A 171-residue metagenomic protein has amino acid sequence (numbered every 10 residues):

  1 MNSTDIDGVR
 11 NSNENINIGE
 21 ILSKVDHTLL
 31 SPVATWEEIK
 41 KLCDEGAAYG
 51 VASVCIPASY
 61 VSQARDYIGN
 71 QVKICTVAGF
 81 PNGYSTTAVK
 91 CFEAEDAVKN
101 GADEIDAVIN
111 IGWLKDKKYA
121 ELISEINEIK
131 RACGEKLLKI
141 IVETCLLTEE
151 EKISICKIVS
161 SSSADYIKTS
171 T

Functional and structural regions predicted by a protein language model:
M1-G8, L30: Domain-level signal for soluble alpha/beta catalytic cores
R10-Y49, S53, S59-T171: Alpha/beta enzyme core
